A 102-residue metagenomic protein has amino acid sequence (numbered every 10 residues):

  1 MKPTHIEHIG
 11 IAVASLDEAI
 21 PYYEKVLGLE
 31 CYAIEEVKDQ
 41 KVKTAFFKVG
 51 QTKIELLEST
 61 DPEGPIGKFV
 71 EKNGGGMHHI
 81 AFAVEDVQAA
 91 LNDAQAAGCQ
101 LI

Functional and structural regions predicted by a protein language model:
M1, I11-K53, T60, A89-N92 (+1 more regions): Core segments of cupin and vicinal oxygen chelate
I6-A14, A45-K48, G67-D93: Vicinal oxygen chelate
L56-G64, K72-G74, A97: Conserved secondary-structure micro-motifs at functional edges
G64-G67, Q100-I102: Intrinsically disordered, low-complexity, positively biased terminal segments
